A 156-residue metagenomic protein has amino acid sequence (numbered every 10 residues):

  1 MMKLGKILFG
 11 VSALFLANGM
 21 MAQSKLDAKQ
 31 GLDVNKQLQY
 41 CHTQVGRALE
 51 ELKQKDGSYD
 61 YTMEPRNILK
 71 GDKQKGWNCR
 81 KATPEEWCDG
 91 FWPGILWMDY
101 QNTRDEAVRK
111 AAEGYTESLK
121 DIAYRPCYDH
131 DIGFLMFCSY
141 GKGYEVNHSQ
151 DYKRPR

Functional and structural regions predicted by a protein language model:
M1-A28: Bacterial Sec-dependent N-terminal signal peptides
Q23-G90, M98, N102, E106-A107 (+1 more regions): Low-complexity, Ser/Thr/Pro/Gly-enriched N-terminal "stalk/linker" regions
C41, A48, D99, A112-Y115 (+3 more regions): Alpha-helical solenoid scaffolds that mediate protein-protein interactions, centered on TPR/SEL1-like repeats but also
P84-Y100, Y128-E145: Well-ordered alpha-helical segments within folded domains of soluble proteins
E106-L119, D131-S139: A short glycine/small-residue-enriched secondary-structure motif
I122-C127: Flexible helix-coil transition and linker loops at the boundaries of alpha-helical arrays
Y140-R156: Internal, well-ordered domain-core segments that constitute the primary functional module of diverse proteins
